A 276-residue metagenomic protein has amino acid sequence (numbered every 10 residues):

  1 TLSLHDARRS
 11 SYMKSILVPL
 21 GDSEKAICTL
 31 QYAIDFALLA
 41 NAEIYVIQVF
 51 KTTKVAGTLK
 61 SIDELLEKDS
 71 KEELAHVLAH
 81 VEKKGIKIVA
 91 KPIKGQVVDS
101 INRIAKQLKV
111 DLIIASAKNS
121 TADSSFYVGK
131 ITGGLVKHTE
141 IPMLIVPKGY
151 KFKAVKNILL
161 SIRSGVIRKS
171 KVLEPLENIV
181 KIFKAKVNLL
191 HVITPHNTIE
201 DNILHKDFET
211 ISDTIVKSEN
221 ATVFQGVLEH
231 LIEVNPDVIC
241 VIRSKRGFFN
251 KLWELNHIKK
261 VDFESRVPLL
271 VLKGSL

Functional and structural regions predicted by a protein language model:
T1-R8: Short, small-residue-biased leader/transition segments that mark boundaries at the very start of proteins
Y12-K60, N157-K217, E233-V238, E264 (+2 more regions): Small/aliphatic-rich secondary-structure junction motif
I34, G133, E177, L228 (+1 more regions): Active-site phosphate/pyrophosphate- and oxyanion-stabilizing loops and adjacent acidic/basic residues in soluble
I62-E72: A short acidic, glycine-rich active-site loop that binds or catalyzes chemistry on phosphate/adenosine moieties
K87-A90: Rossmann-fold cofactor-recognition segment
P92-S100, N220-F224: Charged docking surfaces used in two-component/phosphorelay signaling
N102-K151, E233-L276: Gly/Ser-rich helix-loop-strand patches that form or flank binding pockets for ribonucleotide-derived cofactors
T222-I232: A short, acidic, amphipathic alpha-helical segment used as a generic capping/interface helix at domain edges
